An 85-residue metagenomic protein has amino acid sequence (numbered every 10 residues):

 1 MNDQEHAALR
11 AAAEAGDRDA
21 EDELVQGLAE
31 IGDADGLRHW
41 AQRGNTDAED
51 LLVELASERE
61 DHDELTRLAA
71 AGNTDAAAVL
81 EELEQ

Functional and structural regions predicted by a protein language model:
M1-G27: N-terminal segments that cap or nucleate solenoid repeat domains
A8-A12, H39-W40, R67-A70: Alpha-solenoid HEAT/Armadillo-like helical repeat scaffolds in large eukaryotic proteins
G16-D17, G32, G44-N45, G72-N73: Short helix-capping/linker turns of helical repeat alpha-solenoids
D75-Q85: Terminal, low-structured helical/coil segments at or just beyond the last alpha-helical repeat
